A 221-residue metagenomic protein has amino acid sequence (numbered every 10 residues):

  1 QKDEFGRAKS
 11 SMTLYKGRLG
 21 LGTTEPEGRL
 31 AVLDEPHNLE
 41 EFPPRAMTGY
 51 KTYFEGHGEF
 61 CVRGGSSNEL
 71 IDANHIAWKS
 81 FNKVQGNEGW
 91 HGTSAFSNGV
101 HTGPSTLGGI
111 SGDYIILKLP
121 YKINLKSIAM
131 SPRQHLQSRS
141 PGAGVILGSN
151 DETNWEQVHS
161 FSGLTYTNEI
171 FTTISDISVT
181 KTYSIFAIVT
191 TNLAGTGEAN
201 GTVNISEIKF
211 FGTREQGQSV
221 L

Functional and structural regions predicted by a protein language model:
Q1-T48, T52, G217-L221: C-terminal trimerization/auto-chaperone modules of long, extracellular attachment fibers and adhesins
D3-R7, E27, N68-A73, N124-L125 (+1 more regions): Short, surface-exposed beta-strand/loop "edge" segments at domain boundaries and coil↔beta transitions
F5-G6, G17, H57, G99 (+3 more regions): Intrinsic-disorder/low-complexity loop/linker signature
L19-L21, R63-G64, F211: Short glycine-rich loop/turn motifs that provide flexible caps or phosphate-binding loops at active sites
T23, G64-S66, T190: Pocket-edge structural micro-motifs
P36-L39, H75, S80-H159, T173-S219: Aromatic, loop-rich ligand-recognition surfaces of beta-strand-rich domains
P44-G89: Predominantly extracellular/luminal regions of secreted and cell-surface proteins, especially disulfide-bonded
G163-N168: Short proline/glycine- and polar residue-rich coil/turn motifs
